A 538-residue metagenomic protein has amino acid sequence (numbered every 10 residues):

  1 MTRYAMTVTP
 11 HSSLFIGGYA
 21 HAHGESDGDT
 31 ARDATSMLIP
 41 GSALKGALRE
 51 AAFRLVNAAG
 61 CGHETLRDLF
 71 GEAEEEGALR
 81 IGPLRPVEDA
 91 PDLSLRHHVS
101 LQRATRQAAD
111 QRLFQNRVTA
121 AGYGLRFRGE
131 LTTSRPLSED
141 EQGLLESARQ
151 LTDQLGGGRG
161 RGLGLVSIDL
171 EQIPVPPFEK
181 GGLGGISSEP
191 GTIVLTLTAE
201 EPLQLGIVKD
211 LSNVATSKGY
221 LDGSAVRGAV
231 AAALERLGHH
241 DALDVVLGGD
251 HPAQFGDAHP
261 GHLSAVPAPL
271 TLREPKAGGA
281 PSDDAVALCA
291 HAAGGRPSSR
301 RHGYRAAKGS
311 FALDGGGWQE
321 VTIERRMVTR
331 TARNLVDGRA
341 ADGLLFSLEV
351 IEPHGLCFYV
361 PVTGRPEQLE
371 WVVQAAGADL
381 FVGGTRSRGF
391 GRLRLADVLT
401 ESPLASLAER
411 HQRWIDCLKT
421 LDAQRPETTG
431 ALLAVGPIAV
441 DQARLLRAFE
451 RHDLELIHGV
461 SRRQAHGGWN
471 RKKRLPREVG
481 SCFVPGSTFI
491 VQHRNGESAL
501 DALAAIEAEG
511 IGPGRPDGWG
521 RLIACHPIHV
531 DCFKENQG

Functional and structural regions predicted by a protein language model:
M1-G538: Conserved active-site/ligand-binding neighborhood in enzyme cores
